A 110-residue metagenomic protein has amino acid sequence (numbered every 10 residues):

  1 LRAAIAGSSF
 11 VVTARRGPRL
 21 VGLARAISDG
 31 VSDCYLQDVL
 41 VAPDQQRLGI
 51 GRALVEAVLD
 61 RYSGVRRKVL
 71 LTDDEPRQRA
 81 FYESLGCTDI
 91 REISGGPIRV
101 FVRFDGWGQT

Functional and structural regions predicted by a protein language model:
R2-T13, R66: A short helix-loop-beta-strand connector motif used in the catalytic cores of GNAT acetyltransferases and, in some
A3-A6, L59-S63, E83: Alpha-helix boundary recognition
I5-G7, V31, Q45, G49 (+1 more regions): Residues at secondary-structure transition points
V11, L40, V69-L71: Short aromatic/hydrophobic contact patches that present stacked aromatics for nucleic-acid/ligand binding
T13, R19-S28, D33-L40: Conserved beta-strand in the GNAT
R15-G17, R103-F104: Active-site beta-strand termini and strand-to-loop segments that position acidic
V41, R47-D60, S84: Conserved acetyl-CoA-binding loop-helix of GNAT-fold acetyltransferases
G64-R79, E83-T110: C-terminal "cap" of GNAT-fold acetyltransferases
